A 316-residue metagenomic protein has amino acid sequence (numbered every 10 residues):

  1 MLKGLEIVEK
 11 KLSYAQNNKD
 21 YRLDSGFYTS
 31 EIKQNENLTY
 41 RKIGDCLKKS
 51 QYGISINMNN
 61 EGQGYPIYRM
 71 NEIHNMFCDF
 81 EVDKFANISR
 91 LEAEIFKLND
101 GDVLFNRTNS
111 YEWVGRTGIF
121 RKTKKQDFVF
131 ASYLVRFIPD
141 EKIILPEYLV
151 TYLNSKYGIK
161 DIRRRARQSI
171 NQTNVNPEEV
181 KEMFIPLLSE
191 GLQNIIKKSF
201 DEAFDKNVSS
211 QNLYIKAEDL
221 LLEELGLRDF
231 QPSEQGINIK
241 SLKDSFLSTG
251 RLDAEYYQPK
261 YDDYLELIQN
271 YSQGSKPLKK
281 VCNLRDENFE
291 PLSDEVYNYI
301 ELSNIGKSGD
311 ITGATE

Functional and structural regions predicted by a protein language model:
M1-I54, S189-F289: Non-catalytic DNA-recognition/assembly elements of restriction-modification systems
Y40-I56, N71-D102, K276-N288, S303-E316: Sequence-specific dsDNA recognition surfaces
M58-Y65, F77-A86, I95-L98, Y111 (+3 more regions): Short, surface-exposed loop/turn microsegments at beta-strand edges and helix-strand junctions
R69, E94-F96, D100, L104-T151: A short beta-sheet element
M76-C78, R107, V114-G115, P146-E147 (+2 more regions): Short helix/loop capping segments that flank catalytic or ligand/cofactor-binding pockets
D127-V135, R167-G191: A short glycine-rich beta-alpha junction/loop motif
E147-I170, N174-N176: Short, positively charged
